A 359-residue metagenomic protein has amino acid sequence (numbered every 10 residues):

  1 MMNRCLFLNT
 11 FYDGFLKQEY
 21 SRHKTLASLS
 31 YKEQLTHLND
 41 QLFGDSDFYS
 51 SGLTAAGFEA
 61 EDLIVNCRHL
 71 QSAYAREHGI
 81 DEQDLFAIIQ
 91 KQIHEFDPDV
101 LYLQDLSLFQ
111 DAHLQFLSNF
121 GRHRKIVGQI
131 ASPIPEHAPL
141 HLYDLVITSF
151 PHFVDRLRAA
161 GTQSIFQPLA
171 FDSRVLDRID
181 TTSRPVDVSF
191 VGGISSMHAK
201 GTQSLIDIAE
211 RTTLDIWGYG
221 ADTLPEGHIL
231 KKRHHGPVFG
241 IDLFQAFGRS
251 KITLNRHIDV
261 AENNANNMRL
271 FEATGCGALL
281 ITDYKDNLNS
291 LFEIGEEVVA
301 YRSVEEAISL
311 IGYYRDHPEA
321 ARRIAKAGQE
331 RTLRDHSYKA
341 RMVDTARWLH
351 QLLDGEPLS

Functional and structural regions predicted by a protein language model:
M1-A75, D105, H141, L145-I294 (+2 more regions): Nucleotide-sugar donor-binding catalytic core of glycosyltransferases
R76-Q92, V238: Glycine-rich, highly charged phosphate/nucleotide-binding loops
Q92-H94, A138-P139, Q245-A246: Structural alpha-helical scaffold elements that stabilize or flank donor/cofactor-binding regions in carbohydrate
Q92-L108: Short N-terminal targeting/anchoring amphipathic segment
V100, L117-S132: Active-site proximal beta-strand in glycosyltransferases
I130-D144: Membrane-proximal helix-turn-helix segments that form the acceptor-binding/catalytic region of lipid-linked
V298-V304, Y314-P318: Conserved acidic donor-binding segment of nucleotide-sugar-dependent glycosyltransferases
D316-R347: A charged, aromatic-enriched C-terminal amphipathic alpha-helix characteristic of glycosyltransferases across folds
